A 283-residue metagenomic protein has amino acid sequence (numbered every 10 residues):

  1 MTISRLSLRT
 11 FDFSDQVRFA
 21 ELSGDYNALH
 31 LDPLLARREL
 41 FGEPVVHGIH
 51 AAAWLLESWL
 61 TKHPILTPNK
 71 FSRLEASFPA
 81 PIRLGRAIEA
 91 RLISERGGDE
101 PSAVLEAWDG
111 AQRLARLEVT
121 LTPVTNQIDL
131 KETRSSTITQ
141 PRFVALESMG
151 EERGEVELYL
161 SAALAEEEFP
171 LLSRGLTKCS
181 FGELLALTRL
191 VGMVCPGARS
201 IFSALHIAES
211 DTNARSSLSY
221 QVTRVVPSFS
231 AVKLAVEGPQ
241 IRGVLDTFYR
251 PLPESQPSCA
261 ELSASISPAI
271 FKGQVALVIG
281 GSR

Functional and structural regions predicted by a protein language model:
M1-L8, P68-N69, R73-M149, E209-I279: HotDog/MaoC-like acyl-thioester-processing domains
M1-P44, T125-C179: Catalytic strand-loop segment that frames the active site of acyl-thioester-processing enzymes
S14, V46, H50, W54 (+4 more regions): Conserved active-site and cofactor/substrate-binding residues in soluble primary-metabolism enzymes
F19, Y26-N27, R37, P44-P68 (+1 more regions): Active-site helix/loop of acyl-thioester processing domains in fatty-acid/polyketide metabolism, spanning hotdog-fold
E43-P44, A51-W54, L60, A80 (+3 more regions): Short alpha-helical interface elements
S282: N-terminal Rossmann NAD(P)H-binding glycine-rich loop of SDR-like oxidoreductase domains
